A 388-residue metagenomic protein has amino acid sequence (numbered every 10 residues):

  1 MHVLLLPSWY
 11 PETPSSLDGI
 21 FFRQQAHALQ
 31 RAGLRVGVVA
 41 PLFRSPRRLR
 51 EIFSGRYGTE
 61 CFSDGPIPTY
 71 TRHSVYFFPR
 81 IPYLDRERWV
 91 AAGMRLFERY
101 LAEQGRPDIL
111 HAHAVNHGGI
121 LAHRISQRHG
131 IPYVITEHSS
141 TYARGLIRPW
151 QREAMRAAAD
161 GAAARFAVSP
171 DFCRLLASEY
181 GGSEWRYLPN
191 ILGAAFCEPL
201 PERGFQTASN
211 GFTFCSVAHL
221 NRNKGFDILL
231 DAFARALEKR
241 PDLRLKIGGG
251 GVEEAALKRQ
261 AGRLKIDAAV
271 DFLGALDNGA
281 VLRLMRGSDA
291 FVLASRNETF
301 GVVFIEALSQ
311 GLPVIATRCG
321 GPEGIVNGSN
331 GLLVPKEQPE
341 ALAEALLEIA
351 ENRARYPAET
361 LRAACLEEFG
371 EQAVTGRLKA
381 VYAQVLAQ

Functional and structural regions predicted by a protein language model:
M1-S63: N-terminal subdomain of nucleotide-sugar transferases
L4, Q206-K224, L230-F233, K246: Conserved donor-binding/catalytic core segment of Leloir-type glycosyltransferases
D171, I191: Carbohydrate-associated surface elements
K258-L276: Nucleotide-activated donor-binding/catalytic signature segment of Leloir-type glycosyltransferases, i.e., the conserved
A275-L276, R283-S288: Short alpha-helical donor nucleotide-sugar binding micro-motif in glycosyltransferases
R296: Aromatic "clamp/platform" in nucleotide-sugar-dependent glycosyltransferases that forms part of the donor/acceptor
P313-A316: Short hydrophobic beta-strand element within catalytic cores of glycosyltransferases and related nucleotide-activated
N327-G328, L332-P339, E348-A354: Conserved acidic donor-binding segment of nucleotide-sugar-dependent glycosyltransferases
